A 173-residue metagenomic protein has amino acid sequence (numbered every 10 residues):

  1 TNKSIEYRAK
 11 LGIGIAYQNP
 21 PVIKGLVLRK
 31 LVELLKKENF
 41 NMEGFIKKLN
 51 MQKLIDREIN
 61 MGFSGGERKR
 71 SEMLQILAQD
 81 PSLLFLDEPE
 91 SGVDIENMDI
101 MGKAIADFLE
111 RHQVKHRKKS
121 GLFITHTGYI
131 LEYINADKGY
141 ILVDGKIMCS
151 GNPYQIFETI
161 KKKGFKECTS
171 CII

Functional and structural regions predicted by a protein language model:
T1-R8, N60: ABC ATPase NBD Q-loop/coupling interface
R8-L11, K138, L142, K146-T169: Conserved beta-strand-loop-alpha-helix hinge in the C-terminal portion of ABC ATPase nucleotide-binding domains
I15-N19, K24-N41: Q-loop/switch helix immediately C-terminal to the Walker
F40-E58: Conserved ABC ATPase "signature" region
E72-M73, V93: Hydrophobic anchor residue at the start of the ABC signature
I76-L77: ABC ATPase C-loop
F85-P89, E96: Walker B catalytic motif
M98-R117: Helical segment within the ABC ATPase nucleotide-binding domain
